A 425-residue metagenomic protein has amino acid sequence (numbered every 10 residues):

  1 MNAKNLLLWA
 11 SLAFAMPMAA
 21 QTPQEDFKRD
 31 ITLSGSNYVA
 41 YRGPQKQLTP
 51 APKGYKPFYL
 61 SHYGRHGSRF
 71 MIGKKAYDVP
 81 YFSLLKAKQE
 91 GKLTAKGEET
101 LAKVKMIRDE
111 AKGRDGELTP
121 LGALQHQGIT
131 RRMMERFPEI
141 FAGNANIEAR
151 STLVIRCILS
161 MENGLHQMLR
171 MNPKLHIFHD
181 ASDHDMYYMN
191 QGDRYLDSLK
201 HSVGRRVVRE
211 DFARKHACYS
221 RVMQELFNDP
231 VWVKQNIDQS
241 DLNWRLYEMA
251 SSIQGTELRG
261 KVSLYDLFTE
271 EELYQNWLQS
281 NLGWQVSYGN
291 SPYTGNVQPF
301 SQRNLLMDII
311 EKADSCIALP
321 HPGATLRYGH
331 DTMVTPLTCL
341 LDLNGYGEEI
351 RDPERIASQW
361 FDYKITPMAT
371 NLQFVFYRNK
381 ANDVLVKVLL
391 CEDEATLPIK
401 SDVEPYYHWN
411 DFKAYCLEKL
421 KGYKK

Functional and structural regions predicted by a protein language model:
M1-P23: Bacterial Sec-dependent N-terminal signal peptides
Q21-E148, T152-T325, G329-K425: Signature for phosphate-centric chemistry
